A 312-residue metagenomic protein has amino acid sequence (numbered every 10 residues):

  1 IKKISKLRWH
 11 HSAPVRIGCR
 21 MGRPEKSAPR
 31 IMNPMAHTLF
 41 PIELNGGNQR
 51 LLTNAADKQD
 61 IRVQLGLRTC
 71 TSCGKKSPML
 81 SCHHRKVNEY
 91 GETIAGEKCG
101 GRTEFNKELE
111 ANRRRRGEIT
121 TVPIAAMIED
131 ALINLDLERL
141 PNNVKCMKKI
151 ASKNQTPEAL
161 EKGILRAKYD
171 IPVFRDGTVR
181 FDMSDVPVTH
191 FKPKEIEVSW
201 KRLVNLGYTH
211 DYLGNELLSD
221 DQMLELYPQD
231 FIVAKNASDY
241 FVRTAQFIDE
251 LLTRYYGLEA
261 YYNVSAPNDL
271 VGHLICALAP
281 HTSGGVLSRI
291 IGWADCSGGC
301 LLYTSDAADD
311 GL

Functional and structural regions predicted by a protein language model:
I1, K6, R20-G22, H83-K86 (+3 more regions): Glycine-centered secondary-structure boundary/capping sites
I1-L65: N-terminal alpha-helical interaction blocks
K2, K6-V15, R68-T71, K75 (+1 more regions): A broad, structural surface signal
A36-L39, E43-G66, V87-L302: Extended, highly charged clamp/arch subdomains and adjacent linkers that form or line substrate-binding channels
R68, S72, K76-L80, E89-E92: Subunit-assembly interface segments of extracellular/virion macromolecular structures
S72, S81-H84, E97-K98: Short, cysteine/histidine-rich loop/knuckle motifs that typically chelate Zn2+
Y303-A308: Conserved small/polar residues in nucleotide/adenosyl-binding loops
G311-L312: N-terminal low-complexity segments that are often proline-rich with Ser/Thr-Pro
